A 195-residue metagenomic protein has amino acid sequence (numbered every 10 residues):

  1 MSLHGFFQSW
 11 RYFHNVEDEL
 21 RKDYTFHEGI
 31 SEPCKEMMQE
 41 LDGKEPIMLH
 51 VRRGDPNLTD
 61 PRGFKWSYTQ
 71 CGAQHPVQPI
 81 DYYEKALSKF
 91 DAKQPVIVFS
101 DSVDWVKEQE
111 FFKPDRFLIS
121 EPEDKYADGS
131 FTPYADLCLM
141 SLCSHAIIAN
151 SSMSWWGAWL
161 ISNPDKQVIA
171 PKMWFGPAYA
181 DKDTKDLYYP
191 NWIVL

Functional and structural regions predicted by a protein language model:
M1-K93: Secretory-pathway luminal glycosyltransferase catalytic domains
L3, I119-E121, L195: Hydrophobic residues at beta-strand termini and immediately following loops that shape nucleotide-binding pockets
M48, F117-L118, V168, W192-V194: Conserved beta-strand scaffold positions in the cores of enzyme catalytic domains, especially in NTP/NDP-utilizing
F90-Y179, T184: Donor-binding and catalytic core of enzymes assembling or modifying cell-surface/extracellular glycoconjugates
D183-L195: A cross-kingdom feature marking charged/low-complexity
